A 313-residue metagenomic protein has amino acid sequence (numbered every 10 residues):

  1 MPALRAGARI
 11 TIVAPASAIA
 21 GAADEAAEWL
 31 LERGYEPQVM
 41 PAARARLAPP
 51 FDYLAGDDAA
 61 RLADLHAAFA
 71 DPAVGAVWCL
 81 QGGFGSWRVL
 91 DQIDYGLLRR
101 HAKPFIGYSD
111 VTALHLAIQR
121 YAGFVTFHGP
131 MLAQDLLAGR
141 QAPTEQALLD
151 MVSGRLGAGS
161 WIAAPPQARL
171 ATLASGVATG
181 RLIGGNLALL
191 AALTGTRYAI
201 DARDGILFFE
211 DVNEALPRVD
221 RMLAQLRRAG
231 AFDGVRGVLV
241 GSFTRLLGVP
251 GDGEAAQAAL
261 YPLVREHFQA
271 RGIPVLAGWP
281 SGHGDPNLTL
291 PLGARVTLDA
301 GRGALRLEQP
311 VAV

Functional and structural regions predicted by a protein language model:
M1-A73: ATP/NTP phosphate-donor binding region
A8, A73, R99-P104, A122-F124 (+2 more regions): A short helix->loop->beta-strand "cap" motif at the edges of active sites that frequently abuts
A18-W29, V177, R181-V212: Conserved beta-alpha junction segments in alpha/beta enzyme cores
A76-W87, Q92, Y108: N-terminal glycine-rich "phosphate-gripper" loop used for MgATP/nucleotide binding and carboxylate activation
I93-A117, V125-L132: Short, acidic/small-residue loops that bind anionic groups at enzyme active sites
G123-L189: Conserved anion/nucleotide-ligand pocket segment
Y198-L260: Internal helical hairpin/lid segments
V240-V313: ATP/nucleoside-binding phosphotransfer catalytic cores, i.e., glycine-rich phosphate-binding loops
